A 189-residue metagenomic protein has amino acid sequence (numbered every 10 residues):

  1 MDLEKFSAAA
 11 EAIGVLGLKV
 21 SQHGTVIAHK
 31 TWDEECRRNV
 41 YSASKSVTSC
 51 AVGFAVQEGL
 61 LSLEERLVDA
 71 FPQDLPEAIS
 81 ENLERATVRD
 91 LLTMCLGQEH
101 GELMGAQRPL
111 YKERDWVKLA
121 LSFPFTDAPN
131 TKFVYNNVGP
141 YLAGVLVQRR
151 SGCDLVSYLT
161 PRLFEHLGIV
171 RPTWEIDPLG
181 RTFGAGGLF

Functional and structural regions predicted by a protein language model:
L3-E34, L63: A short, well-structured edge-of-sheet supersecondary motif
V15-H29, K112-A120, F164-E175: Acidic-glycine-rich active-site phosphate/pyrophosphate-binding loop
G24, N39-E64, L91, A143-V147: Active-site SXXK
D33, P124-A128, G139-Y141, D177-G184: Flexible glycine/proline-enriched surface loops and loop-helix/loop-strand junctions
C36, V40, I79-N82, A128-Y135 (+1 more regions): Solvent-exposed loop and edge beta-strand segments that line ligand/cofactor-binding and catalytic clefts
A43-S49, R85, Y135-P140, L188: Short alpha-helical patches at coil-to-helix transitions and adjacent helical residues in well-structured domains
E58-Q98, S122, R150-G186: Active-site helix/loop module of the DD-peptidase/beta-lactamase fold, centered on the serine-lysine SxxK catalytic
Q107-P129, G139: Amphipathic alpha-helical interface segments
